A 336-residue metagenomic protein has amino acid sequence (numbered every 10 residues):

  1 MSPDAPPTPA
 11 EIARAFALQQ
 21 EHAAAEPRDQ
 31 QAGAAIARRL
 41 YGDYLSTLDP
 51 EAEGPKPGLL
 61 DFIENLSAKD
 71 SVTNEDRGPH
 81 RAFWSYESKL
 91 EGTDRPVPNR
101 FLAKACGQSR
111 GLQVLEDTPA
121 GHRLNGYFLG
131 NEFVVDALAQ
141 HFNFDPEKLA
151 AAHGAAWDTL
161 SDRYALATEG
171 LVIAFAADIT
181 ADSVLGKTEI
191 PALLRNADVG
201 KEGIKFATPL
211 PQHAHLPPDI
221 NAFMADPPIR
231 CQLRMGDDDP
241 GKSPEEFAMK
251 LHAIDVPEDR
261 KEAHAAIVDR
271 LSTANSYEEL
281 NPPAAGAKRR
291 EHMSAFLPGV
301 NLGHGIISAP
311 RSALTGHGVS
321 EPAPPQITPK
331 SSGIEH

Functional and structural regions predicted by a protein language model:
M1-A5, G333-E335: N-terminal acidic, proline/glycine-rich, low-complexity intrinsically disordered segments
P3-G170, S243, N275: Glycine-rich short-loop/terminal segments
P7-A15, E26, L166-P329: Active-site or metal-binding loop neighborhoods of secreted/extracellular toxin and effector enzymes
A32, E53, P57, R110 (+8 more regions): Feature targets compositionally biased, intrinsically disordered low-complexity regions with long contiguous runs
E87-K89, A176-T180, I334-H336: Short, flexible loop/turn elements at secondary-structure junctions
